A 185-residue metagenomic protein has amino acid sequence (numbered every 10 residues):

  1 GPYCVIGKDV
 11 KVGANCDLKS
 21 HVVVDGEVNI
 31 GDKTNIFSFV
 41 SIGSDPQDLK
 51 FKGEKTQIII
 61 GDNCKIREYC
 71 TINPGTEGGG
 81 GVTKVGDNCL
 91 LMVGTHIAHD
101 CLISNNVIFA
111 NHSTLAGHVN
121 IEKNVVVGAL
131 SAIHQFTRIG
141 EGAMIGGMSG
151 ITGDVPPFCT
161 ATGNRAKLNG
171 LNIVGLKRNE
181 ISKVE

Functional and structural regions predicted by a protein language model:
G1-K167: Structural signal for interior beta-strand "rungs" in well-ordered beta-sheet cores of soluble enzyme domains
L168-G175: Acidic/polar active-site rim loop that often engages polyanionic ligands
K177-E185: An accessory alpha-helical subdomain
